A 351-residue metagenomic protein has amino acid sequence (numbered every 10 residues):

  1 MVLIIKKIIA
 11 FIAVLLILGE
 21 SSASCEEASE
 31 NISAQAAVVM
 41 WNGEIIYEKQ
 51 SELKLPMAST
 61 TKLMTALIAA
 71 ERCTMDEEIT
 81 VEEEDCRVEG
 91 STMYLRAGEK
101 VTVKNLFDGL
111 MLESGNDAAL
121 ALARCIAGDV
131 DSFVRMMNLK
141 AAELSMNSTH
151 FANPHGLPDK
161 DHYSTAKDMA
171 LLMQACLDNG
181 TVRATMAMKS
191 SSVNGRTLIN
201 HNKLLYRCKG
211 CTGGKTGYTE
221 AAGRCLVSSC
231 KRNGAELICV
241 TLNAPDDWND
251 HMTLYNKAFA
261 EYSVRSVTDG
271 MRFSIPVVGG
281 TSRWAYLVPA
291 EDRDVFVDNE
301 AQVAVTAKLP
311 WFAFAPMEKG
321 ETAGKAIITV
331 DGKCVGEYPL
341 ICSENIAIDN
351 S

Functional and structural regions predicted by a protein language model:
I5-C25: Sec-dependent N-terminal signal peptides of Gram-positive bacterial secreted proteins and lipoproteins
K7-I8, L63, R232: Hydrophobic alpha-helical segments, especially transmembrane helices and their immediate juxtamembrane helical caps
L16, A28-E30, C230, P316-M317: Sterically constrained small-residue positions within well-ordered secondary structures of folded domains
G19-E20, M75, D269: Residues in and immediately flanking transmembrane alpha helices
A23-K167, L171-N179: Active-site-adjacent loops and short helices of periplasmic peptidoglycan-processing enzymes
N147, P158-Y163, K167-S351: Domain-terminus/edge residues, biased toward the C-terminal soluble/receptor-binding domains of extracytoplasmic
